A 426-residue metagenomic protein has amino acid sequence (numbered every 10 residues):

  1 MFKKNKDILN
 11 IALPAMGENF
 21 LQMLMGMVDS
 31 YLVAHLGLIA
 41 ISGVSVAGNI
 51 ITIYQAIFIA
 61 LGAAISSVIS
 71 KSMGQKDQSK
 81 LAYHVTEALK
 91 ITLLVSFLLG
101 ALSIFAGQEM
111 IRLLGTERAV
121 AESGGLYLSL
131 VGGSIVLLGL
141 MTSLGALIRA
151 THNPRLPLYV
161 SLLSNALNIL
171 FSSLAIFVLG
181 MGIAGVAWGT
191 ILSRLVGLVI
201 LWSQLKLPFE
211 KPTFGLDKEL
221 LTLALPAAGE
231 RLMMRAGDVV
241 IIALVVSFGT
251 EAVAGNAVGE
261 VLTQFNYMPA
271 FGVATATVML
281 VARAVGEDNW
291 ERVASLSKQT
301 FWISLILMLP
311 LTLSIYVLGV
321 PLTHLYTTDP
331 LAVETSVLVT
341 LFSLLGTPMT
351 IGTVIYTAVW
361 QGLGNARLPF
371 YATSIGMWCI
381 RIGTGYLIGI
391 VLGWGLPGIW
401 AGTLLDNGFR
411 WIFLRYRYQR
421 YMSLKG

Functional and structural regions predicted by a protein language model:
M1-A15, I69-V136, L167-L170, I176-L225 (+2 more regions): Short alpha-helical transmembrane segments in multi-pass integral membrane proteins
N5-L24, V28, I50-I57, G133 (+6 more regions): Residue-level signal for short hydrophobic patches within transmembrane helices of multi-pass membrane transporters
N10, V33-T52, R118-S123, I183-A184 (+6 more regions): Interfacial/gating helices of multi-pass transporter permease domains
N10-D29, L130, S164, S193-G197 (+2 more regions): Transmembrane helical elements of multi-pass membrane transporters/channels
L24-S42, I111-R118, L174-M181, L232-F265 (+3 more regions): Helix-terminus/linker motif at the lipid-water interface of multi-pass membrane proteins
M27-Y31, A101, S143-L147, A166-L174 (+6 more regions): Alpha-helical transmembrane segments of multipass membrane proteins
I41-A101, L138-P157, V246, G255-G319 (+1 more regions): Small-residue-rich hydrophobic transmembrane alpha-helices
G62, L130-R149, P157-N168, V186-V199 (+5 more regions): Short runs within selected transmembrane alpha-helices of multi-pass transporters and secretion channels
